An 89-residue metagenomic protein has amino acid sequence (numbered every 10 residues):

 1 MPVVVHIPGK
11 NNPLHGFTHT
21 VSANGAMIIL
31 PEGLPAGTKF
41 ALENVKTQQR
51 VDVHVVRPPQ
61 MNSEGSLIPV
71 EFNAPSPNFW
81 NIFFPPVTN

Functional and structural regions predicted by a protein language model:
M1-N89: Structured alpha-helical
